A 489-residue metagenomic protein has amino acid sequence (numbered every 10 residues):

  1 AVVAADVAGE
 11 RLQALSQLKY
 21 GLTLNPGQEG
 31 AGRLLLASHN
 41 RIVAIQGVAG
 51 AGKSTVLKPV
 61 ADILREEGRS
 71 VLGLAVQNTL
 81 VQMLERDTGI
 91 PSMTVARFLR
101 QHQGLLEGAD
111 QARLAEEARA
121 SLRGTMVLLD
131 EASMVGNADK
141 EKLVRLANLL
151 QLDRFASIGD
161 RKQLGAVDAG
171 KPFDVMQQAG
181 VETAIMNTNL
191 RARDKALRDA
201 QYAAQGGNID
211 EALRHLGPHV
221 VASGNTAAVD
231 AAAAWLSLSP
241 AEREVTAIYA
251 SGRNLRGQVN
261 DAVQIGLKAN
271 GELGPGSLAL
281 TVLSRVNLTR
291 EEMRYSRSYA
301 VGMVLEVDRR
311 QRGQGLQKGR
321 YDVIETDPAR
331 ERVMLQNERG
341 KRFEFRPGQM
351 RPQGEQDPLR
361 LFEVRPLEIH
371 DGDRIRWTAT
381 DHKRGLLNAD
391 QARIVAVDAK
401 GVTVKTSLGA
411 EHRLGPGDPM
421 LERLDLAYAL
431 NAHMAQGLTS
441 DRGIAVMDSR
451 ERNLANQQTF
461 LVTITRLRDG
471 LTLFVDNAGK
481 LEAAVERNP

Functional and structural regions predicted by a protein language model:
A1-P489: Conserved ATP-binding/catalytic motifs of P-loop helicase motor domains
